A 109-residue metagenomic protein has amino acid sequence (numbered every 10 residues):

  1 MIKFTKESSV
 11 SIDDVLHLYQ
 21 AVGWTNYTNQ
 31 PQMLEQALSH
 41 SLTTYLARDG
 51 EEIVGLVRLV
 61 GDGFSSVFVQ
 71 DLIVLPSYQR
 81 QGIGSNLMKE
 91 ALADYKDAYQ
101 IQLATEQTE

Functional and structural regions predicted by a protein language model:
M1-T28: Short amphipathic alpha-helix that is part of the acyltransferase structural core
E7, L72-V74: Hydrophobic adenine-recognition pocket in adenosine-nucleotide-binding enzymes
T28-Q32, S85: Structural motif corresponding to alpha-helix initiation and N-cap regions
E35, S39-V57: Conserved beta-hairpin
G61-V69, Q79: A conserved beta-turn-beta hairpin within the catalytic core of GNAT-like acetyltransferases that forms part
V74, R80-A93: Conserved acetyl-CoA-binding loop-helix of GNAT-fold acetyltransferases
D94-E106: Conserved GNAT acetyl-CoA-binding A-motif
